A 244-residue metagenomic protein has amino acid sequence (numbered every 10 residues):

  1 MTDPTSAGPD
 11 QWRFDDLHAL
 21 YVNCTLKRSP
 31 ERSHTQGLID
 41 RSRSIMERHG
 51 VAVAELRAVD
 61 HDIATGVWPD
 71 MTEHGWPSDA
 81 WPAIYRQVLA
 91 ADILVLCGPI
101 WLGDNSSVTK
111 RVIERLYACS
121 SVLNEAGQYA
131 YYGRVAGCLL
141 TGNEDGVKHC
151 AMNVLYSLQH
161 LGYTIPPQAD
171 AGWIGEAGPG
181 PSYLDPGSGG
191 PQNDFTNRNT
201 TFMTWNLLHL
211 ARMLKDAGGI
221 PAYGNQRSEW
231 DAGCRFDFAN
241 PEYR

Functional and structural regions predicted by a protein language model:
M1-A126, G190, D194-R244: N-terminal beta1-alpha1-beta2 submodule of the flavodoxin-like/Rossmannoid cofactor-binding fold
L20-N23, G175-G190: A short small-residue
S33, E125-P179, F195-R198: Short, glycine-/small-residue-rich phosphate/pyrophosphate-handling segment
T65-P69, A151, P179-P181: Short aromatic-enriched loop/helix-cap "lid" or pocket-rim segments at secondary-structure transitions that line
H74, T164, S182-G187, R235: Short alpha-helix boundary/capping motifs
W101-G103, D145, Y183-G189: A general structural signal for short secondary-structure boundary/capping elements
